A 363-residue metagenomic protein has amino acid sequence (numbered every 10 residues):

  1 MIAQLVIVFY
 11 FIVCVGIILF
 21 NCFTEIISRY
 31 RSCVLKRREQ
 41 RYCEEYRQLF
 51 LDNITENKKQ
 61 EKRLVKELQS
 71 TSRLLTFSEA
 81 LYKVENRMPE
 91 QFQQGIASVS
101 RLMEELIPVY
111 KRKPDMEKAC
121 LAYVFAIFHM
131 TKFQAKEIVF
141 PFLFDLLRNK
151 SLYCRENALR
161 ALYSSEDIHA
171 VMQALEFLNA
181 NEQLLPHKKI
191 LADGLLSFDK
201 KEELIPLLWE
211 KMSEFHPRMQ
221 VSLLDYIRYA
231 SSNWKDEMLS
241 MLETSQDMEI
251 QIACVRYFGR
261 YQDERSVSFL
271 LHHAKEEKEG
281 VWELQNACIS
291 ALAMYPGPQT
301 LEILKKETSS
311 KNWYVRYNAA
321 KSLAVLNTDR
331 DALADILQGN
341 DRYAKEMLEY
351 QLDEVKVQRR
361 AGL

Functional and structural regions predicted by a protein language model:
M1-E39: N-terminal signal-anchor transmembrane alpha helix of single-pass membrane proteins, serving as the membrane-anchoring
M1-V6, K275, E349-L363: Short, Lys/Arg-enriched, disordered terminal segments
T24-D115: N-terminal topogenic membrane-targeting module
S28-R29, T55-L68, D225, C254-R256 (+3 more regions): N-terminal secretory/membrane-targeting helices
E61-V65, A97-K111, F133-L146, I168-N179 (+6 more regions): Amphipathic alpha-helical scaffolding segments comprising HEAT/armadillo-like alpha-solenoid repeats
E79, R87-A97, A119-K132, E156-E166 (+8 more regions): Structural detector for internal amphipathic alpha-helices that build alpha-solenoid repeat scaffolds
E105-M130, Q134-F142, S151-R160: Structured extramembrane domains adjacent to transmembrane segments
K113-D115, K150-L152, E182-L185, F215-H216 (+4 more regions): Short inter-helical turns and helix N-cap capping residues of alpha-solenoid HEAT/ARM repeat scaffolds
